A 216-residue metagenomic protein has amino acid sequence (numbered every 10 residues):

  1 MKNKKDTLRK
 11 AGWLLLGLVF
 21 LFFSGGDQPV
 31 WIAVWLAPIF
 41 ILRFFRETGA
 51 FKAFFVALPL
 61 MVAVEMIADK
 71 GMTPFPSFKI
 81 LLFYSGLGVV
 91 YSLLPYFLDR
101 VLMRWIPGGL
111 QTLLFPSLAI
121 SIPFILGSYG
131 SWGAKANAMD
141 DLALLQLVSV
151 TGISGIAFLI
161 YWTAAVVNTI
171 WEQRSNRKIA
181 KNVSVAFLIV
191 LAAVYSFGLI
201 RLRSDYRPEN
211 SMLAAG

Functional and structural regions predicted by a protein language model:
K2-A215: Membrane-embedded alpha-helical bundles of multi-pass enzymes that act on lipidic or dolichyl-linked glycan substrates
